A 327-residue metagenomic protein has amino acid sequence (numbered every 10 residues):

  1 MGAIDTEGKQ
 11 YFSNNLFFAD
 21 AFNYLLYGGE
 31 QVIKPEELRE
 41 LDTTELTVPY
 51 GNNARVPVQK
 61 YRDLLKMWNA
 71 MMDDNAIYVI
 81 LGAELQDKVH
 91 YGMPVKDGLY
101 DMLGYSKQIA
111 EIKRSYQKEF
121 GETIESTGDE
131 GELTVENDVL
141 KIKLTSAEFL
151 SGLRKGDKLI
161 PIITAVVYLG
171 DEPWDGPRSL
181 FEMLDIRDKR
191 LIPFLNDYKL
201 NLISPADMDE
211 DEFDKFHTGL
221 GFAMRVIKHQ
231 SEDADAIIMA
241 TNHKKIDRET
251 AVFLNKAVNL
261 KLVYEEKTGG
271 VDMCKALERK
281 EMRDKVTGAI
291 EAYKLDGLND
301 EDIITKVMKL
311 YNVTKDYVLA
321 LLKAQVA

Functional and structural regions predicted by a protein language model:
M1-A327: Elongated, amphipathic alpha-helical interaction scaffolds
